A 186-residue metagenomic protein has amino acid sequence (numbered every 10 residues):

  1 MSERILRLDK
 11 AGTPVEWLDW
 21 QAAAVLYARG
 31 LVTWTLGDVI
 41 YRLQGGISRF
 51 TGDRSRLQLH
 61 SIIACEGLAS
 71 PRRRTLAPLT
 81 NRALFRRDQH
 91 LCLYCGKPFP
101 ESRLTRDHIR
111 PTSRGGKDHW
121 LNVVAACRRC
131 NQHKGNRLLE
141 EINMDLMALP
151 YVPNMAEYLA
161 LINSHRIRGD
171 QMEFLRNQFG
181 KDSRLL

Functional and structural regions predicted by a protein language model:
M1, F99-P100, C130: Alpha-helical hydrophobic/aromatic positions enriched in membrane-embedded helices and signal peptides
M1-L76, N81, M144-L186: Short helix-coil boundary/hinge micro-motifs
A11, K117, C130-N131: A generic structural motif
A77, G96-A125, K134-P150: Histidine-centered nuclease catalytic patch
R82-F85, R110-T112: Conserved interaction-surface patches within small, structured recognition/assembly domains
A83-R87, G96-P98: Short, conserved, surface-exposed binding loops centered on an aromatic residue
F85-H90, H119-V123: Short metal-coordination and nucleic-acid-contact micro-motifs, chiefly zinc-binding Cys/His arrays
Y94, R129: Short, cysteine/histidine-rich loop/knuckle motifs that typically chelate Zn2+
